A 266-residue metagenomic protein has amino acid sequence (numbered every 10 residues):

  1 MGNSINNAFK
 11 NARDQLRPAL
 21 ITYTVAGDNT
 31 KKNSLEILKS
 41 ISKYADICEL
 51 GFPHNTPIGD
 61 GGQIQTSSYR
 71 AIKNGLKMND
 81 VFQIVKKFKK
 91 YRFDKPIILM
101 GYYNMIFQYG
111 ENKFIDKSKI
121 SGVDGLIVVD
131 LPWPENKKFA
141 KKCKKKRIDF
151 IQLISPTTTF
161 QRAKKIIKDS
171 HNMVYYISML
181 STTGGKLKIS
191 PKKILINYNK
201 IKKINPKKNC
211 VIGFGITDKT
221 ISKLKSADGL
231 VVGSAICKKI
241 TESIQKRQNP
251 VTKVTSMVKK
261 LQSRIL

Functional and structural regions predicted by a protein language model:
M1-Y23, I84-K90, L266: N-terminal amphipathic alpha-helix/helix-capping segment at the start of soluble metabolic enzymes
G2, F52-H54, Q65-L131, T252: Active-site beta->alpha loop and helix N-cap motifs at the rims of alpha/beta catalytic domains
Q15-Y23, R92-Y102, C143-L153, I201-G215: Short beta-strand/loop segments at the ligand-binding rim of alpha/beta enzyme cores
T30-S42, T158-D169, I204-N205, I212-L230: Catalytic cores of alpha/beta
C48-P57, G125-E135, Y175-G185, F214-I216 (+1 more regions): Glycine-rich phosphate-binding active-site loops on the catalytic face of alpha/beta enzymes
K73-L76, G122-E135, D149-T158, A163 (+1 more regions): Catalytic beta/alpha-barrel core
N74, A163-I201, K239-I244: Glycine/Thr-rich beta-alpha phosphate-binding loop at enzyme active sites
K200-K208, K219-S222, A227, V231-L266: Alpha/beta catalytic cores of nucleotide-metabolism and tRNA/nucleoside-modifying enzymes
